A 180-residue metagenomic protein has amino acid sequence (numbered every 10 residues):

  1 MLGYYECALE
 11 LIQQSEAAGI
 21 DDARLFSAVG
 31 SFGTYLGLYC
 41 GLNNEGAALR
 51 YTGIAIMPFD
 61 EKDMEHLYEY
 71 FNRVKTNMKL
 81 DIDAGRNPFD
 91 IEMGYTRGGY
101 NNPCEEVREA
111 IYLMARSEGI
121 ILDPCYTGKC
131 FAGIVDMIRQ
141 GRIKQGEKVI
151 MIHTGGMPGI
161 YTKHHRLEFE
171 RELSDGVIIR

Functional and structural regions predicted by a protein language model:
M1, D60, R97-N101: Short, small-residue-enriched loops and turns at beta-alpha junctions that line or gate enzyme active sites
L2-D90, I152-R180: Glycine-rich phosphate/pyrophosphate-binding loop at beta-loop-alpha junctions
R86-Q145: Active-site-adjacent helical/loop segments in soluble small-molecule enzymes
K148-I150: Residue-level preference for the first positions of well-ordered beta-strands
